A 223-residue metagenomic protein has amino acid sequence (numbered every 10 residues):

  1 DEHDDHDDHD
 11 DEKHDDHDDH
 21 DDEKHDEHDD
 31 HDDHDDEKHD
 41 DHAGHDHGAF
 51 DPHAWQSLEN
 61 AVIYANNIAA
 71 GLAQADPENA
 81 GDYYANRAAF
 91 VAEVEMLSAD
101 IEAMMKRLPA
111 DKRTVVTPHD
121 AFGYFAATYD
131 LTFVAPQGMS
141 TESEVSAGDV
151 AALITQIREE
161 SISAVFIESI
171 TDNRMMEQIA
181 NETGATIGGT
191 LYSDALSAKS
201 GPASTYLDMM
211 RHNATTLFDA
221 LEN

Functional and structural regions predicted by a protein language model:
D1-N223: Extracytoplasmic metal-acquisition and chelation regions
